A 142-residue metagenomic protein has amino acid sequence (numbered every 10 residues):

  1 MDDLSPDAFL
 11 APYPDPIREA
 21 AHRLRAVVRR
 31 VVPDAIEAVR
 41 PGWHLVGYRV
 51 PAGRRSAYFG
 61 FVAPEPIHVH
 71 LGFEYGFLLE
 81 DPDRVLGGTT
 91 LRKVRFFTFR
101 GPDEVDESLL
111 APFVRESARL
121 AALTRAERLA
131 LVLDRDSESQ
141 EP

Functional and structural regions predicted by a protein language model:
M1-P142: Charge-dense, helix-prone N-terminal extensions
